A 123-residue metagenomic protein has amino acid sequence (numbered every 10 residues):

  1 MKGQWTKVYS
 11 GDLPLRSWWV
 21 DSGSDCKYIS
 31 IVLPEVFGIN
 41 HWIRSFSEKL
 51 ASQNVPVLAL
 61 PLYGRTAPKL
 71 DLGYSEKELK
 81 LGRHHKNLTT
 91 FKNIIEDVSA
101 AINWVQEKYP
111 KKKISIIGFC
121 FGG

Functional and structural regions predicted by a protein language model:
M1-G123: N-terminal cap/leader regions of alpha/beta-hydrolase-fold enzymes, predominantly small-molecule hydrolases
